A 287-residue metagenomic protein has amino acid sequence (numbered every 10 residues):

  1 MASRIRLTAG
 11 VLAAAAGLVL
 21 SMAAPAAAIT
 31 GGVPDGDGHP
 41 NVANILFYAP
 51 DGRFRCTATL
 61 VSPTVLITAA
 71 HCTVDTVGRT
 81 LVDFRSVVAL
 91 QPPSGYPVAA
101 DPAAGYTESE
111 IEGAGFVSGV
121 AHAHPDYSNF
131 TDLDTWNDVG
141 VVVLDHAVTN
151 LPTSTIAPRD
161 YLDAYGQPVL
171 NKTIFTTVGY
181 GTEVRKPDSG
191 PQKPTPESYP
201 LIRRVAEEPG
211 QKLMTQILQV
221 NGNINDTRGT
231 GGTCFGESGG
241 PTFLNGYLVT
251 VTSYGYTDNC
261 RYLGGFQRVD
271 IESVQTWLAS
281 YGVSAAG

Functional and structural regions predicted by a protein language model:
M1-A28: Secretory targeting and sorting signals
I29, D35-I45, R55, L60-P102 (+2 more regions): C-terminal subregion of chymotrypsin/trypsin-like serine protease catalytic domains
T30-D37, Y48-P50, T80-N150, D160-L162: Conserved catalytic-core segment of clan PA serine endopeptidases
N44-Y48, D226: Short beta-strand segments that buttress and anchor functional surface loops
L46, G179-E183, Y254: Generic short beta-strand segments
Y48-G52, A157, N245: Short strand-coil-strand connectors
A58, G113-G119, G179-G181, T250: Glycine-centered structural positions embedded in regular secondary structure
T135-T230, I271-Q275: Chymotrypsin/trypsin-fold serine protease catalytic domain
